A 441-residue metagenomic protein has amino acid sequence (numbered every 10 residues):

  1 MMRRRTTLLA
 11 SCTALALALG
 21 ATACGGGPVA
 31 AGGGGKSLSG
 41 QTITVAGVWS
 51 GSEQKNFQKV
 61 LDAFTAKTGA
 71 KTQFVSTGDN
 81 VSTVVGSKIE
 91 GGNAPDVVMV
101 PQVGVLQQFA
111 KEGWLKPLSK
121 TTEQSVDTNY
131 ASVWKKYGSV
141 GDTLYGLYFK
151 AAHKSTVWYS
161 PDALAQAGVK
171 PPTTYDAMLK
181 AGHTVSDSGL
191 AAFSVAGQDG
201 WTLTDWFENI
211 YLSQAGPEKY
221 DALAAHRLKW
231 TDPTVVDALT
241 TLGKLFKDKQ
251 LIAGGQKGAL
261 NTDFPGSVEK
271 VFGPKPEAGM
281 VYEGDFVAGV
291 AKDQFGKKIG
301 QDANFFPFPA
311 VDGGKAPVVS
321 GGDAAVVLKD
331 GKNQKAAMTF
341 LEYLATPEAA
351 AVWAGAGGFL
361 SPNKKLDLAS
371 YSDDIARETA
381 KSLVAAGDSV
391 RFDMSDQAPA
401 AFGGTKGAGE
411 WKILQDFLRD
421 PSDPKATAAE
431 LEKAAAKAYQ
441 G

Functional and structural regions predicted by a protein language model:
M2-Q107, Q124, V352, K433-G441: Conserved N-terminal structural module of periplasmic/extracytoplasmic solute-binding proteins
S76-V84, V103-G104, Y175-K180, Q256-K270 (+1 more regions): Short helix-initiation/N-cap motifs at beta->coil->alpha
V103-S155, L179: Hinge/lid segment of periplasmic solute-binding proteins
S119-S132, G197, Q214-D237, D293-K298 (+5 more regions): Short, solvent-exposed loop/beta-turn-alpha elements that line the ligand-binding surface or hinge of extracytoplasmic
Y145-F149, L179-D237: Extracytoplasmic/periplasmic solute-binding protein
P217-Q294: Extracytoplasmic ligand-binding clamshell segments of periplasmic binding protein
D293-F359: Extracytoplasmic/periplasmic substrate-recognition and gating elements
F359-L360, K365, A380-A435, Y439: C-terminal capping/gating helix-and-loop segments adjacent to ligand/active sites or protein-protein/ligand interfaces
